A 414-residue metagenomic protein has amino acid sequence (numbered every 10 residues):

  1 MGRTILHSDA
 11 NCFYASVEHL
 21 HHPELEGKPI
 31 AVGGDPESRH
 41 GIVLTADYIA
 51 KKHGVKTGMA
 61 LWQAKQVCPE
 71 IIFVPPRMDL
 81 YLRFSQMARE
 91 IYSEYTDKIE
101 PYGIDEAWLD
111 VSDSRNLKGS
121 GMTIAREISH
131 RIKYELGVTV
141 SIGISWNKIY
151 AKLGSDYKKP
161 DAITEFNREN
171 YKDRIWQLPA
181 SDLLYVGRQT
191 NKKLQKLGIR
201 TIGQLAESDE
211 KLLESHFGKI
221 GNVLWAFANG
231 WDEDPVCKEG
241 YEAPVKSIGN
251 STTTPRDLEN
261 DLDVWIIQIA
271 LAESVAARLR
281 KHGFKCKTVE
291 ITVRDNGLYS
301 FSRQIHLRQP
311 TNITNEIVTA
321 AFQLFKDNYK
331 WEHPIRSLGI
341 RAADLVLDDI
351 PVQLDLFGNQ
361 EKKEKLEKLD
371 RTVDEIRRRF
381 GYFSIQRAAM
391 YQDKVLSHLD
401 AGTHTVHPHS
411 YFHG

Functional and structural regions predicted by a protein language model:
M1-A226, E239, A277, K363-G414: Gly/Gly-Pro- and Ser/Thr-rich, intrinsically disordered tail segments characteristic of DNA damage-repair and tolerance
H7, D182, T190-I335, H409: DNA-contacting surface of Y-family translesion DNA polymerases
F13, P36-R39, N296-Y299, L345-D348: Short, charged/polar surface micro-motifs in flexible loops or helix N-caps
K28, V140, D161, K287-V289 (+2 more regions): Change "...and in nucleic-acid phosphodiester-cleaving endonucleases..." to "...and in nucleic-acid processing enzymes
Y102-E106, S145-K148, F284-T288, H333-S337: Short Gly/Ser/Thr- and Asp/Glu-enriched loop/turn motifs at secondary-structure junctions
A107-D113, S302-I305, V352-G358: Short, hydrophobic beta-strand segments
E316, F322-R379: C-terminal hydrophobic structural anchor segments that stabilize assembly/packing rather than catalytic chemistry
